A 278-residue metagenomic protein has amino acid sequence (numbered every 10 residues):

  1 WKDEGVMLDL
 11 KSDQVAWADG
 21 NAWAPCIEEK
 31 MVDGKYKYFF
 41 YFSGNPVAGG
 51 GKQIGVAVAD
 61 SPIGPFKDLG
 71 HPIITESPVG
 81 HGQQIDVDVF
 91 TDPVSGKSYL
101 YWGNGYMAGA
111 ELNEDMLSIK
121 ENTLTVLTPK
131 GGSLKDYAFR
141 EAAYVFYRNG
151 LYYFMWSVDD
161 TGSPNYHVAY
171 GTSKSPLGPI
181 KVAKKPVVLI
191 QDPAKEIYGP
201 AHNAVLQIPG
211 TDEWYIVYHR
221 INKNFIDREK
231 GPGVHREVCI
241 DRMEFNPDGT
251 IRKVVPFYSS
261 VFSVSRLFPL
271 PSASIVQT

Functional and structural regions predicted by a protein language model:
W1-T278: Carbohydrate-active catalytic/glycan-binding domains of CAZyme proteins, especially the secreted or lumenal ectodomains
